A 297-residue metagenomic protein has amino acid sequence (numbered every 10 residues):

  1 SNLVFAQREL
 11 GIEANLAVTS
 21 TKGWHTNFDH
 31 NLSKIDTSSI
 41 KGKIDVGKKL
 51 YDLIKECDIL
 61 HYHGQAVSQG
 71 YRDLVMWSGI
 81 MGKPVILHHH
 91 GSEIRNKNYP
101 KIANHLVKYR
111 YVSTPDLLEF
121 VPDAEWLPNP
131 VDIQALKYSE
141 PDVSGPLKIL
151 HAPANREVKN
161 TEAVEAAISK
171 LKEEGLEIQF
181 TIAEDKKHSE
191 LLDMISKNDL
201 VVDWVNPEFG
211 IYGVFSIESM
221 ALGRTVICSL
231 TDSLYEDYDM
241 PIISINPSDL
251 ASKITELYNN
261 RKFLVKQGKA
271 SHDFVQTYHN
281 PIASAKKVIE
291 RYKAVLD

Functional and structural regions predicted by a protein language model:
K49-Q69, I86, L200: Short N-terminal targeting/anchoring amphipathic segment
I59-G64, V75-I94, Y109-V112: Active-site proximal beta-strand in glycosyltransferases
I86, E93-I94, H105-Y138: Donor nucleotide-sugar binding/catalytic pocket of nucleotide-sugar-dependent glycosyltransferases
A124, Y138-K159, E165: Conserved donor-binding/catalytic core segment of Leloir-type glycosyltransferases
L192, V214-A221, Y235: Short alpha-helical segment that forms part of, or immediately flanks, the ligand-binding pocket in carbohydrate-active
A221-C228: Short hydrophobic beta-strand element within catalytic cores of glycosyltransferases and related nucleotide-activated
Y235-T255, K266: Change "using UDP/GDP/dTDP sugars" to "using nucleotide sugars
K262-K293: A charged, aromatic-enriched C-terminal amphipathic alpha-helix characteristic of glycosyltransferases across folds
